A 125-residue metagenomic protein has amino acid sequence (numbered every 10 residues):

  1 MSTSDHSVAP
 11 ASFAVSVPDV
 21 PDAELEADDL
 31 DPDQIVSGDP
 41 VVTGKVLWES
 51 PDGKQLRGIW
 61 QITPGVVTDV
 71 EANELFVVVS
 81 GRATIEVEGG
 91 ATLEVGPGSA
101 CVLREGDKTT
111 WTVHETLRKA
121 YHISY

Functional and structural regions predicted by a protein language model:
M1-K54: A short, N-terminal "cap"/entry segment at the start of jelly-roll beta-barrel domains of the cupin/DSBH fold
E49-E71, R104-E105: Conserved short histidine dyad/triad with adjacent acidic residue
I59, E71, V87-G89, V113 (+1 more regions): Residue-level recognition of conserved beta-strand positions in structured domain cores
I62, V70-I85: Short, conserved beta-strand element in jelly-roll/cupin
G89-G106: Short acidic-glycine-tyrosine-enriched beta hairpin
V102, T109, E115-Y125: A short hydrophobic beta-strand segment most commonly corresponding to one strand of the jelly-roll/cupin
